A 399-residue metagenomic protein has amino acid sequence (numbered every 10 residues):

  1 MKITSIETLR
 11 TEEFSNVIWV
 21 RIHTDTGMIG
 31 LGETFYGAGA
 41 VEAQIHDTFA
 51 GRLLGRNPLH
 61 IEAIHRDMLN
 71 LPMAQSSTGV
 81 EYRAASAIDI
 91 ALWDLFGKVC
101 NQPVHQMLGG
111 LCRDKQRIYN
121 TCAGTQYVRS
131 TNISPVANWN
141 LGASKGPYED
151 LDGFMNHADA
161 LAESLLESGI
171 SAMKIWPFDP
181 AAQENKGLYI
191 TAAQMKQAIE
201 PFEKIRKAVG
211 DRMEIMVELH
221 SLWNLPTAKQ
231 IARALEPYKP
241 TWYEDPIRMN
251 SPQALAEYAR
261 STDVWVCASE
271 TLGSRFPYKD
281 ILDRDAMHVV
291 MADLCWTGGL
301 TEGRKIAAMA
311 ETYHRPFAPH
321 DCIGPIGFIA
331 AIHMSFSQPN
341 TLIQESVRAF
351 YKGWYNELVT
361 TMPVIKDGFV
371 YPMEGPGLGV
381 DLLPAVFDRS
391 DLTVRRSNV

Functional and structural regions predicted by a protein language model:
M1-L31, F35, T48, A349-E357 (+1 more regions): Structured beta-strand/loop patches that form or line metal/cofactor-binding pockets in enzymes
I3, G27, F49, I88 (+8 more regions): Conserved, mostly hydrophobic/aromatic
H23, D47, A63, R233 (+3 more regions): Shared catalytic-loop signature of beta/alpha-barrel
H23-C100: Metal- or metallocofactor-binding catalytic centers and their adjacent structured scaffolds across diverse enzyme
G32, Q116-N120, S171-I175, I215-L219 (+5 more regions): Hydrophobic faces of well-ordered beta-strands that scaffold small-molecule active sites in alpha/beta enzyme cores
K115, N120-A256, S261: Metal-dependent enolase-superfamily TIM-barrel catalytic cores that perform enediolate-based chemistry
N356-V399: C-terminal extensions of enzymes
